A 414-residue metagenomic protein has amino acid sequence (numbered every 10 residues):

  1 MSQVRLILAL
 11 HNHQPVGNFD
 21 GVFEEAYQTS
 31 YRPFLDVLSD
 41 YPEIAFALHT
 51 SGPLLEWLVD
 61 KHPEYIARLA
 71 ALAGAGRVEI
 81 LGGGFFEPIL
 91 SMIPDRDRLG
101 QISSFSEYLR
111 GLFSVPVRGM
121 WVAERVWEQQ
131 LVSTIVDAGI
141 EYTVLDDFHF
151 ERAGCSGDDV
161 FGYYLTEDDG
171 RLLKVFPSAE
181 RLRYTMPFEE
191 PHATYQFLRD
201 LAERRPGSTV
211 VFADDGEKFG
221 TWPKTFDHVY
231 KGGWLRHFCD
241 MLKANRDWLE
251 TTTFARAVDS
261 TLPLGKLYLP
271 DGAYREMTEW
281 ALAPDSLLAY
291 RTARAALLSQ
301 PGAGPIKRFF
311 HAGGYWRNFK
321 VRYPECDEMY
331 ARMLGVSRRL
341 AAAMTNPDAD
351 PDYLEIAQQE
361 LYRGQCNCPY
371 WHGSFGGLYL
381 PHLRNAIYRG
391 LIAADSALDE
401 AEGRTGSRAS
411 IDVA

Functional and structural regions predicted by a protein language model:
S2-R32, S39-Y41, D159-L173, E180 (+2 more regions): Active-site and substrate-binding clefts of carbohydrate-active enzymes
Q3-P94, G100-Q101, R118-V122, E141-D147: Short, well-structured secondary-structure segments
Y31-L38, I66-A70, L99-L109, V132 (+4 more regions): Generic structural signal for well-ordered alpha-helices, preferentially at hydrophobic/aromatic core positions
E64-G82, S103, V115, V136-K174 (+1 more regions): Acidic, His- and aromatic-enriched active-site or binding-groove loops in soluble protein domains that engage sugars
I89, F148-C155, F176-E189, A193: Positively charged, amphipathic and often flexible ligand-engagement surfaces
D97-A123, R171, R199-F212: CE4/NodB-like, metal-dependent polysaccharide N-deacetylase domain that modifies extracellular/periplasmic N-acetylated
W121-R125, L145-D147, F176-S178, A213-D215: Short His-Asn-centered micro-motif
L131-G139, F212: Hydrophobic, small-residue-rich alpha-helical packing segments that form membrane-like cores
